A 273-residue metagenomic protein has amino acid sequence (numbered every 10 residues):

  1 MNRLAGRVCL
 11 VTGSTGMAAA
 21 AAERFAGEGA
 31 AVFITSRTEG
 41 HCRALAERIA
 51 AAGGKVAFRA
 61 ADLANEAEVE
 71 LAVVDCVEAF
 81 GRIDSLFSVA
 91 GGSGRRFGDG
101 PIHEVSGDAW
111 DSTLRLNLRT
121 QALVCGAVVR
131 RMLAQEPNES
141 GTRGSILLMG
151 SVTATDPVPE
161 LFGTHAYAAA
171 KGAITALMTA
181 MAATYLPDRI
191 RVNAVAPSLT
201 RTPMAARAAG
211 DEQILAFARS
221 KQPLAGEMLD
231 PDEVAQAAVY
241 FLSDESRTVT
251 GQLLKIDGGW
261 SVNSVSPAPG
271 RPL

Functional and structural regions predicted by a protein language model:
N2-F33: Canonical Rossmann dinucleotide-binding motif of NAD(H)/NADP(H)-dependent dehydrogenases/reductases, specifically
F87, L186, R191, V249-G251: Short, small/polar-rich loop/turn modules that mediate ligand/substrate recognition or access, typified
G92-S93, P137-A173, M178-P187, L199: Catalytic loop of short-chain dehydrogenase/reductase
F97-L114, A218: Substrate-binding pocket helix/loop in short-chain dehydrogenase/reductase
C125-G126, T179: A short, exposed helix-loop element centered on a Lys and neighboring polar residues
A194, Q213-V249, I256-G258: C-terminal helical subdomain
T250-L273: Short C-terminal tail/terminal secondary-structure segment of NAD(P)H-dependent dehydrogenase/reductase domains
